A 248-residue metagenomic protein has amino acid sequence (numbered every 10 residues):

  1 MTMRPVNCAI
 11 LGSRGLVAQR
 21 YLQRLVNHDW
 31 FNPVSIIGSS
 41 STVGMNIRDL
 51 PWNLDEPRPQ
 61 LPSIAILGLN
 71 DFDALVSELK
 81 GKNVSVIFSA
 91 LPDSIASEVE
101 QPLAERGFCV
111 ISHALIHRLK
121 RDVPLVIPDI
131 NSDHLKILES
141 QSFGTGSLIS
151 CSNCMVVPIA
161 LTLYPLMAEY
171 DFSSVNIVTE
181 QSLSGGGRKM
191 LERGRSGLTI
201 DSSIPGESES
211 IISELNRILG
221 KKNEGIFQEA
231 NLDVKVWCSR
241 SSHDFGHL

Functional and structural regions predicted by a protein language model:
T2-I204, N231: N-terminal Rossmann-like NAD(P) cofactor-binding subdomain of oxidoreductases, focused on the glycine-rich
S184-L248: Charged docking surfaces used in two-component/phosphorelay signaling
